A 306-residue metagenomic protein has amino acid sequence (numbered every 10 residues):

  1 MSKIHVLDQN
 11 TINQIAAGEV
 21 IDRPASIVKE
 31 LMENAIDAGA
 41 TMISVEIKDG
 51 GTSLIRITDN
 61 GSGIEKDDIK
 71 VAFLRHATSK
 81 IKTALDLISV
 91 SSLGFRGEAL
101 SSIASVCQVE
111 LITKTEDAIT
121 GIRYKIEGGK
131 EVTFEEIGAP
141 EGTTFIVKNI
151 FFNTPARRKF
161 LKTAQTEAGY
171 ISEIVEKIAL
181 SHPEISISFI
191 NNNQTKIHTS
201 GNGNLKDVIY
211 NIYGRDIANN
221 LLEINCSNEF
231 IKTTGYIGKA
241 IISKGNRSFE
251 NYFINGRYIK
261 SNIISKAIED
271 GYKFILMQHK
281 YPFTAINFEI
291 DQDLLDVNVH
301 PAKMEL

Functional and structural regions predicted by a protein language model:
M1-L306: N-terminal phosphate-binding caps/lids of nucleotide- and nucleic-acid-binding domains
